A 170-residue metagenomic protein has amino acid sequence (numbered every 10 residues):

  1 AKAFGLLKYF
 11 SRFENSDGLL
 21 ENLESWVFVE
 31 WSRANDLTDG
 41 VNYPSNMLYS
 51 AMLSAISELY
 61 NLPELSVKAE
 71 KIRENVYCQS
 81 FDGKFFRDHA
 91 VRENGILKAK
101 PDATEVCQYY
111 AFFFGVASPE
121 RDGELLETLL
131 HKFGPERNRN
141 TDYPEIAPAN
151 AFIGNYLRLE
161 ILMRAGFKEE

Functional and structural regions predicted by a protein language model:
A1-E170: Active-site core of glycosidic bond-cleaving carbohydrate-active enzymes
